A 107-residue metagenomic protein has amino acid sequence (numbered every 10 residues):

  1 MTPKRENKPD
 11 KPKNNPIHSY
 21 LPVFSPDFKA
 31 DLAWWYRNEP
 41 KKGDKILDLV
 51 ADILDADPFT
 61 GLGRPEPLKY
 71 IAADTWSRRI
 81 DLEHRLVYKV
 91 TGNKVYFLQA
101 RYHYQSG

Functional and structural regions predicted by a protein language model:
M1-L21, A30-D44, L62, L68-K69 (+2 more regions): Enriched for short, Lys/Arg-rich terminal
D27-D31, L49: A general alpha-helix detector
G43-A51: PIN-domain endoribonuclease scaffold, especially VapC-family toxins
D55-D57: Blade/loop signatures of beta-propeller domains
